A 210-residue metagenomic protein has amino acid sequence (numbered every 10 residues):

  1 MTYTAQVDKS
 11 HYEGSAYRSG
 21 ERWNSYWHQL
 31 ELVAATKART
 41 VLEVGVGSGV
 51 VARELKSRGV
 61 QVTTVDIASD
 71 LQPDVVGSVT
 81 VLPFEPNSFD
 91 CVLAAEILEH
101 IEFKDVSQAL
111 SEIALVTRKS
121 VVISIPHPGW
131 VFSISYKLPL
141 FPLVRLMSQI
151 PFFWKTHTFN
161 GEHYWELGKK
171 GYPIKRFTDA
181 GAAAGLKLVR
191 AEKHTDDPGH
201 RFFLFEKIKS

Functional and structural regions predicted by a protein language model:
M1-E85, S107-L110, E162-R176, A180 (+1 more regions): Conserved N-terminal segment of class I S-adenosyl-L-methionine
L93: A conserved beta-strand element that flanks and buttresses the S-adenosyl-L-methionine
E96-H100, S124: Short catalytic micro-motifs in class I SAM-dependent methyltransferases
F103: Short, conserved catalytic or interaction motifs in soluble domains
S107-V121: A short glycine-rich, Lys/Arg-flanked "PGG" loop and its adjoining helix->strand segment in the class I
V122-Q149: Conserved class I S-adenosyl-L-methionine
L143-H163, K169-K170, I174: Conserved catalytic/acceptor-binding region of the Class I
